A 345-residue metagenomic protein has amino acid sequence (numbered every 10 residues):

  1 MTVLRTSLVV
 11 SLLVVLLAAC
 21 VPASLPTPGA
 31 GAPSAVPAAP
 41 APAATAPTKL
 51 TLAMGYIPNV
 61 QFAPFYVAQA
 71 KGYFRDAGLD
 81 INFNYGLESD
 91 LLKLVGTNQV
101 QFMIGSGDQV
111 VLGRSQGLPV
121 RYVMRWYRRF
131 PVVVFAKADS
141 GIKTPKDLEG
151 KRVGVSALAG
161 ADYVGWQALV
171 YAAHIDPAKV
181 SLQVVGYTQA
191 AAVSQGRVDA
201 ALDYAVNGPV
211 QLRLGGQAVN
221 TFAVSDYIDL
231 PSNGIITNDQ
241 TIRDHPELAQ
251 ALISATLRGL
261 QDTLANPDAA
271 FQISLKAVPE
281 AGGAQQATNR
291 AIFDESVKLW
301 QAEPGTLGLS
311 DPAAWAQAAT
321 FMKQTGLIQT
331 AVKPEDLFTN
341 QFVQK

Functional and structural regions predicted by a protein language model:
M1-V10: Bacterial N-terminal signal peptides that target proteins for export
L16-A19: C-terminal motif of bacterial Sec signal peptides marking the signal peptidase cleavage site
P22: Short, conserved catalytic or interaction motifs in soluble domains
L25-G186, A190-Q195, D199-V206, T221-F222 (+1 more regions): Short, glycine-/small- and polar/acidic-enriched structural segments that line small-molecule recognition paths
W126-A136, R213-T241, H245, A249 (+3 more regions): Periplasmic-binding protein-like
P177-V180, E280-I292, Q329-D336: Short, surface-exposed acidic
R243-T325: Secondary-structure end/capping motifs
W315-K345: Conserved C-terminal helix/tail region of periplasmic/extracytoplasmic solute-binding proteins
